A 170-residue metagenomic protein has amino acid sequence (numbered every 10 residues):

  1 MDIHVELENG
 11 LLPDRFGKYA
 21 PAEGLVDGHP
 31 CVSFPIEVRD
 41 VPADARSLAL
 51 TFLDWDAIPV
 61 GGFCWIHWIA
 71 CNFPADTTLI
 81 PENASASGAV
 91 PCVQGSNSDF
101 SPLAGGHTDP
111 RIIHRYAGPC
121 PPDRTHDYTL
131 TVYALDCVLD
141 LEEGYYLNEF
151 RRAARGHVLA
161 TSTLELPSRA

Functional and structural regions predicted by a protein language model:
M1-A170: N-terminus-centered regions that define maturation/targeting leaders and the start of the first functional domain
